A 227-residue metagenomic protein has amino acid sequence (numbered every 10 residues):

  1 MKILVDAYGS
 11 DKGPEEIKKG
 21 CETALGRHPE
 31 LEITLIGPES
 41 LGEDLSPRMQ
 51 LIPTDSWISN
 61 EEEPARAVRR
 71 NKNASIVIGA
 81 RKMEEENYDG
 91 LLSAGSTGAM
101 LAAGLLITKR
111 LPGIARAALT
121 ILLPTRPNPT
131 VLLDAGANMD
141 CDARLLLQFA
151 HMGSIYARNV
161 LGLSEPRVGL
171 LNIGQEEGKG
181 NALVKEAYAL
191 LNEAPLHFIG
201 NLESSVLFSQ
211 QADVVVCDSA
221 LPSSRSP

Functional and structural regions predicted by a protein language model:
M1-E39: N-terminal phosphate-binding or glycine-rich loops at protein starts, especially the Walker A/P-loop of NTPases
Y8-G9, S56-W57, S96-A99, L106 (+2 more regions): Short glycine-rich anion-binding loops that position phosphate/pyrophosphate groups of nucleotides and phosphorylated
E15, E32, M139-S204, D213: Glycine-rich phosphate/diphosphate-binding loop of Rossmann-like nucleotide-binding domains
P47-Y88: Phosphate/nucleotide-donor binding subsite
A74-E84, A94-A115: Glycine/small-residue-rich loop that forms an oxyanion/phosphate-binding "nest" at active or ligand-binding sites
K82-L101, K179, V184-L190, L196-P227: Glycine-rich phosphate-binding loop
A103-G136, A194-L202: Short, acidic/small-residue loops that bind anionic groups at enzyme active sites
